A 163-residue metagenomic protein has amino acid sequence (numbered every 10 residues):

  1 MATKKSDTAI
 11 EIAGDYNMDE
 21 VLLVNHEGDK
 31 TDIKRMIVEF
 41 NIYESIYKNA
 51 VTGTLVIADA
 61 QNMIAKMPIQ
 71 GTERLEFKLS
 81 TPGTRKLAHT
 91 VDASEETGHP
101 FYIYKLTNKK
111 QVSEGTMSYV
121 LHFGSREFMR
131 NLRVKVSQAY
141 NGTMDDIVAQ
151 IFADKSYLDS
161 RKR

Functional and structural regions predicted by a protein language model:
M1-K86, S118-R130, V136-Y140, D146: Juxtamembrane "anchor/assembly" segments of surface/extracellular structural proteins
D15, F101-I103, S156: Intrinsically disordered, low-complexity N-terminal regions enriched in serine/proline/glycine with scattered basic
N17, I103-K105, N141, I151: Compositionally biased, intrinsically disordered low-complexity regions enriched in proline and serine
K34-R35, T84-F123: Short beta-strand and beta-hairpin "edge-sheet" elements
Q61, E114, D159-S160: Short, structured coil/loop segments at alpha-helix boundaries
H99, L106, Q138-T143, R161-K162: Broad hydrophobic/π-residue packing in well-ordered secondary structure
R130-N131, I151: Generic low-polarity alpha-helical segments
A149-R163: N-terminal export/assembly leaders
